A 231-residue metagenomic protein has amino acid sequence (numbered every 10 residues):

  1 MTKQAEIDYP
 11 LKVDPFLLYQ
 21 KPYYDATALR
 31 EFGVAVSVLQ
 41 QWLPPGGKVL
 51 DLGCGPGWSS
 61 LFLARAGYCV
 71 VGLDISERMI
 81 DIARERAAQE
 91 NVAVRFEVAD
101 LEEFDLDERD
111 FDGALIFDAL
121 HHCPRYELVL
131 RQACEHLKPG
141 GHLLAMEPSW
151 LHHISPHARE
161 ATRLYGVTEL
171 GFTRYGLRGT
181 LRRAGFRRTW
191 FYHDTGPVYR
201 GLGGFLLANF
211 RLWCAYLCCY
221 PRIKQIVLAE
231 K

Functional and structural regions predicted by a protein language model:
M1-L43: Conserved class I S-adenosyl-L-methionine
G46-G55: Conserved class I S-adenosyl-L-methionine
P56-E103: Class I SAM-dependent methyltransferase SAM/SAH-binding core
E102-G113: A short acidic, Gly/Pro-enriched loop at the edge of an enzyme's catalytic core that lines a small-molecule cofactor
E127-P139: A short glycine-rich, Lys/Arg-flanked "PGG" loop and its adjoining helix->strand segment in the class I
L144-G166: Conserved class I S-adenosyl-L-methionine
A158-A161, G179, T189-K231: A C-terminal cap/extension of S-adenosyl-L-methionine-dependent methyltransferases that defines the acceptor-substrate
L170-G185: Short alpha-helix
